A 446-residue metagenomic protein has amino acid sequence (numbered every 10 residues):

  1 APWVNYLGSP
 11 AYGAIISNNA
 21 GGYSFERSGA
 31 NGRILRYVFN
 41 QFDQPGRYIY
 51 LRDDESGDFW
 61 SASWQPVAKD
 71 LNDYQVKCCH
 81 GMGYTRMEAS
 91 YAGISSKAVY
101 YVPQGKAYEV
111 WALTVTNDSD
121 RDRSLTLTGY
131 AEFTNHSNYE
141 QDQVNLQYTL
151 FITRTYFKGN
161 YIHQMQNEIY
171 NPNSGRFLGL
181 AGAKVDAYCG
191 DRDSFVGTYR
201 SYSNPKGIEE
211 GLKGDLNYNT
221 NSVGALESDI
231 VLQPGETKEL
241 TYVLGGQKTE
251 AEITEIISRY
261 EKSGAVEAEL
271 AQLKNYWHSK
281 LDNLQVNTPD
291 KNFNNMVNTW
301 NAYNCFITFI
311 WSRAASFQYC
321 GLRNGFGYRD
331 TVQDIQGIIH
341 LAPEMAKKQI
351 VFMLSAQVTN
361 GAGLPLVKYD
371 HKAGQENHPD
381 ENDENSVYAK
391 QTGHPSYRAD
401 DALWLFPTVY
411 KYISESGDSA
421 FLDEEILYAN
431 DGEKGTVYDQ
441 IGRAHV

Functional and structural regions predicted by a protein language model:
A1-R329, P343-F352, A356, N382 (+1 more regions): Anionic coordination/interaction segments
Y50, F326, T331, I335-H445: Aromatic-rich carbohydrate-recognition surfaces in CAZymes
